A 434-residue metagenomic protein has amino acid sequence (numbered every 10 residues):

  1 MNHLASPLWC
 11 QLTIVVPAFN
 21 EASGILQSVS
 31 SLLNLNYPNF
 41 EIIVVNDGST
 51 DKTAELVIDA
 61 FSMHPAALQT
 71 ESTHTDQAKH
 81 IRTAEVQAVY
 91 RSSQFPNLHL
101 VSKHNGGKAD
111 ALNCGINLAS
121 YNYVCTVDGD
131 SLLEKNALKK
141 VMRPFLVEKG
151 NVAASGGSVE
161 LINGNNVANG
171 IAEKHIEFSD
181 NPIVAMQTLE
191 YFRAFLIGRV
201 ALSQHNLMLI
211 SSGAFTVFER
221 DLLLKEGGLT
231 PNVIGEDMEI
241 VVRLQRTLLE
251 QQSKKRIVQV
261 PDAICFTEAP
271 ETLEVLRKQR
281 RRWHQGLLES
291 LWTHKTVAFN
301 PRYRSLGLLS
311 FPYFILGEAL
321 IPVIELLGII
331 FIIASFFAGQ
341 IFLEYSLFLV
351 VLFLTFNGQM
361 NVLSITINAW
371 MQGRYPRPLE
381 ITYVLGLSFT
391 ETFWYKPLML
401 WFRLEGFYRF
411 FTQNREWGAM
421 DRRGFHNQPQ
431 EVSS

Functional and structural regions predicted by a protein language model:
M1-S30: N-proximal low-complexity "stem/linker" segments adjacent to membrane-targeting elements
L4, Y313-F411: Membrane-embedded multi-pass helical conduit in multi-pass membrane proteins, especially envelope-biosynthetic
C10-T13, E41, L224, E239: Cell-envelope/extracellular polymer assembly enzymes that use nucleotide-activated donors
S30-N39, M63-H64: Short, acidic, metal-binding catalytic loop of nucleotide-sugar glycosyltransferases
N46, D128-L132, N232: The conserved acidic donor/metal-binding loop of glycosyltransferases
N46-A66: A conserved acidic beta->alpha catalytic loop
T70, H74, A78-N113, N117 (+5 more regions): Long helical/loop segments within the catalytic core of UDP-sugar-dependent glycosyltransferases, especially the large
V124: Short aromatic/hydrophobic "clamp" motif used to bind/position activated sugar donors
